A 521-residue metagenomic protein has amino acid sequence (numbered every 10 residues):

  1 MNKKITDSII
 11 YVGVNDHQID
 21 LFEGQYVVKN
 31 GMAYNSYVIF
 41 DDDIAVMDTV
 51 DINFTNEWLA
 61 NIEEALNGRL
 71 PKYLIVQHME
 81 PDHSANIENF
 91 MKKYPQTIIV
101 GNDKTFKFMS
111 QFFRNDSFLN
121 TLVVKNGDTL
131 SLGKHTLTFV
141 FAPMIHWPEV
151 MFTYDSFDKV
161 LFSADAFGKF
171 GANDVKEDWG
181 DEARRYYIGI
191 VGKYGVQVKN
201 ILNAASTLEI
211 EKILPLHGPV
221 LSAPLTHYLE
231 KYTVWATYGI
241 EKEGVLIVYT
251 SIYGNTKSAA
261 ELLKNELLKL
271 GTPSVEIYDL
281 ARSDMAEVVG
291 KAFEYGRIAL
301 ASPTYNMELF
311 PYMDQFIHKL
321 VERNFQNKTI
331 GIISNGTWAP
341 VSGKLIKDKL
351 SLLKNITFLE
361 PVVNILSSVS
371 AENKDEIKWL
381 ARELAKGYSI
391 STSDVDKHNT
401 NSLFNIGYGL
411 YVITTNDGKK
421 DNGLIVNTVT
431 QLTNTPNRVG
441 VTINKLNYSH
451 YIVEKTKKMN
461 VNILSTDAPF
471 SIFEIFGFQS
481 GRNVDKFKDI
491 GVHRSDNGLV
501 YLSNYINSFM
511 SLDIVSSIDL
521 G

Functional and structural regions predicted by a protein language model:
N2-I62, F152-D155, K159-F162, T256: Conserved beta-strand hairpin/beta-sheet module of binuclear metal-dependent hydrolase folds, prominently
K3-D7, G101-V150, Y194-L202: Metallo-beta-lactamase
D42, N53-V100: Active-site metal-binding motif and surrounding structural segment of the metallo-beta-lactamase
I44, D51, T136-A223: Metallo-beta-lactamase
N86, D284-V288: Short acidic active-site motifs
V175-I213, G218-V220, L262-E276, V288-D394: FMN-binding flavodoxin-like domain, especially the glycine-rich phosphate-binding loop
K212-E241, Q315: Short N-terminal or domain-adjacent regulatory/targeting segments
S393-G521: Active-site-proximal mixed secondary-structure blocks
